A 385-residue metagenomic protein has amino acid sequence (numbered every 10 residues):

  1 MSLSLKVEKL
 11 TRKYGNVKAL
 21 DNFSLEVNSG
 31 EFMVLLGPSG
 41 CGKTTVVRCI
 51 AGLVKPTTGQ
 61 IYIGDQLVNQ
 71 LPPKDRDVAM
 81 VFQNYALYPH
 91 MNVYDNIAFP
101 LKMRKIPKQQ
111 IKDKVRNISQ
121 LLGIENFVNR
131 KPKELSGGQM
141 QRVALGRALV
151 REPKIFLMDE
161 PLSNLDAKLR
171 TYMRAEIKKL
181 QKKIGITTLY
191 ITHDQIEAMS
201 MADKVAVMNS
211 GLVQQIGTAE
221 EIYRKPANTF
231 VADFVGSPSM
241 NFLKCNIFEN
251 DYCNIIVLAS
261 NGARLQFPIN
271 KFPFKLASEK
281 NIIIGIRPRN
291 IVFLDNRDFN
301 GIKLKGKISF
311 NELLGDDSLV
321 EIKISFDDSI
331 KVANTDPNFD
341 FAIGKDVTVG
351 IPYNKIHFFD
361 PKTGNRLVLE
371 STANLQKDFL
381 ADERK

Functional and structural regions predicted by a protein language model:
K6, E26, Y62, T348-G350: ABC ATPase nucleotide-binding domain
F32, P73-F234: ABC ATPase nucleotide-binding domains
L36-P38: The feature captures the beta-strand-to-loop junction immediately N-terminal to the Walker
A51: Helix-to-loop junction immediately C-terminal to a conserved catalytic motif
T57-Q60, Q110, S210, I356: Conserved coupling/switch loops of ABC nucleotide-binding domains, chiefly the family-specific signature
G59-L67: Conserved ABC transporter NBD signature motif
N250-K385: Non-catalytic connector elements of ABC transporters
